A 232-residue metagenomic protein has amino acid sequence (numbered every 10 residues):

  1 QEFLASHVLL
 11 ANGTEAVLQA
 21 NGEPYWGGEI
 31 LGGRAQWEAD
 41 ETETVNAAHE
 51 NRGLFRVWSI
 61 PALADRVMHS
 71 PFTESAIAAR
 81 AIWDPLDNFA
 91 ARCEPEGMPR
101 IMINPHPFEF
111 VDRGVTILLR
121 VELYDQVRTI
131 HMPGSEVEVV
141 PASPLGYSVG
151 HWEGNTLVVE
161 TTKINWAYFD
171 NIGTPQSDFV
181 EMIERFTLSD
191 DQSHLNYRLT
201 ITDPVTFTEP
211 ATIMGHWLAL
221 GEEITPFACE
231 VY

Functional and structural regions predicted by a protein language model:
Q1-Y232: PEST-like low-complexity, intrinsically disordered acidic/proline/serine-rich tracts that flank trafficking/processing
